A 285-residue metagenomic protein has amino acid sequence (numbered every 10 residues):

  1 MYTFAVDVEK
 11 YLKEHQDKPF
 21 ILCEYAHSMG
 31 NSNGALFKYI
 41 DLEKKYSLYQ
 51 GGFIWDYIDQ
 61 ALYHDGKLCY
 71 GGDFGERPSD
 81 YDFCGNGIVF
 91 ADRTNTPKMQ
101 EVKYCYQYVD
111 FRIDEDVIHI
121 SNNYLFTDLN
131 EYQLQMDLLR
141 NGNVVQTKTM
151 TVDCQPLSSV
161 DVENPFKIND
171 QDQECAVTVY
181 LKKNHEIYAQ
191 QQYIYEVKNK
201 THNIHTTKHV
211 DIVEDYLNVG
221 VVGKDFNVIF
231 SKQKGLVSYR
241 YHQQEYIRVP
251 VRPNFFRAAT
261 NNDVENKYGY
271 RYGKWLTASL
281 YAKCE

Functional and structural regions predicted by a protein language model:
M1-H119, Y124-N130, Q135-N143: Extended substrate-binding grooves/exosites of carbohydrate-active enzymes
R77-S79, F90-Q100, Y106-Q107, Y193-D211 (+1 more regions): Extracellular/periplasmic ectodomains of large secreted or surface enzymes and adhesion receptors
V117-Y124, N164, V177-L181, D225: Buried hydrophobic-core signal for structured, non-transmembrane domains
E131-Q135, A176, N218, L236: Exposed beta-strand and adjacent loop surfaces of beta-rich binding modules that mediate intermolecular recognition
L134, L138-Q173, T178: Intrinsically disordered, low-complexity Pro/Gly/Ser/Thr-rich segments with frequent PxxP/GP/PP motifs and embedded
V145, S159-D161, E186-Q190, Y246: Local beta-strand/beta-hairpin segments that build beta-sheet-rich folds
I168-I204: Terminal connector regions
D170-D172, N199-E285: Beta-strand/loop-rich accessory regions of lumenal/periplasmic or secreted enzymes, predominantly carbohydrate-active
